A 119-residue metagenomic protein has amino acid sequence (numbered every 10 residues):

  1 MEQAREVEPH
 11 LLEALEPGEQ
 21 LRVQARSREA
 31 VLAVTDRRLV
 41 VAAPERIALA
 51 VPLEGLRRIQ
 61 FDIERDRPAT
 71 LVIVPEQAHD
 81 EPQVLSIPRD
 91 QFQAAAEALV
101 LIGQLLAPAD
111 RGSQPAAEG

Functional and structural regions predicted by a protein language model:
M1-L32, A116: Anionic N-terminal interaction surfaces
A14-G18, A42, L56, P108-A109: Low-complexity, intrinsically disordered/propeptide-like segments
R22-P68, V74, P82: Phosphoinositide-binding peripheral membrane targeting modules
I63, P75-Q77, G103-L106: Generic hydrophobic/packing signal
E76-A98: Canonical phosphoinositide-binding patch of PH/PH-like domains
Q91-G119: Terminal and domain-flanking low-complexity segments
